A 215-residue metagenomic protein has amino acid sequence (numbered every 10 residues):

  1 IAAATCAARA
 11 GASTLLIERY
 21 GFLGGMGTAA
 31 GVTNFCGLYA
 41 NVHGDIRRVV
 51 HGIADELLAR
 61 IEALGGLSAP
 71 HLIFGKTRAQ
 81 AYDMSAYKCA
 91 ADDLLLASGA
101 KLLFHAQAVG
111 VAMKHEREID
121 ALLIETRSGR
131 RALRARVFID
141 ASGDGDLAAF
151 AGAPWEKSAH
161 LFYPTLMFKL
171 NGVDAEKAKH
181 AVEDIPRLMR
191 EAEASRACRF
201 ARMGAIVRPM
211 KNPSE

Functional and structural regions predicted by a protein language model:
I1-A3, A12, R131: Ligand-binding pocket scaffold of soluble enzyme catalytic domains
A2, C6-A7, L147: Hydrophobic/aromatic ligand-binding patch that stacks against planar heteroaromatic rings of cofactors or nucleotides
C6, A12-S13, R19-G110, K114: Conserved N-terminal/central alpha/beta ligand/cofactor-binding core
G21-L23, V109-G110, G129, G145-D146 (+1 more regions): Solvent-exposed loop/turn segments at secondary-structure junctions within structured extracellular/periplasmic domains
E116-L122: Short, hydrophobic/aromatic-rich segments at coil-to-beta transitions
T126, S142: Glycine-rich, N-terminal phosphate-binding loop of Rossmann-like dinucleotide-binding domains
S128-V137: Core beta-strand elements of the Rossmann-like FAD/NAD(P) dinucleotide-binding domain in flavoenzyme oxidoreductases
G145-E215: Rossmann-like dinucleotide-binding core of oxidoreductases
